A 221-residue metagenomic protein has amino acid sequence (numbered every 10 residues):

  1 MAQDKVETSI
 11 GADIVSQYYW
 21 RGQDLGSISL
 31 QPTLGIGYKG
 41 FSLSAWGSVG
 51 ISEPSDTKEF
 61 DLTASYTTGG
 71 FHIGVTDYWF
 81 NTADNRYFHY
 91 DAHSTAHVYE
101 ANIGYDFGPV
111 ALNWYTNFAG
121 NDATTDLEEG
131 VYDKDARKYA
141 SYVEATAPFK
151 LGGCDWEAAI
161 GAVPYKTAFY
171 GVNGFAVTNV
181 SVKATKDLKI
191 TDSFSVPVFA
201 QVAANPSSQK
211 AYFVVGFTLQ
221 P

Functional and structural regions predicted by a protein language model:
A2-E7, F149-E157, T185-V198: Short loop/turn motifs that connect adjacent beta-strands in outer-membrane beta-barrel proteins
Q3-I36: Outer-membrane beta-barrel initiation region
V6, G26-L30, D56-F60, T95-Y99 (+4 more regions): Residues that define the transmembrane beta-barrel architecture of outer-membrane proteins
I10-Y18, F41-I51, I73-N81, R86 (+3 more regions): Transmembrane beta-strand segments that form the barrel wall of outer-membrane beta-barrel proteins
Y19-L25, S48-P54, N85-S94, A123-A136 (+2 more regions): Outer-membrane beta-barrel domain signature
T33-G35, T63-S65, N102-G104, E144-P148 (+2 more regions): Outer-membrane beta-barrel architecture
D91-T167, Q220: Detector for outer-membrane/organellar transmembrane beta-barrel domains, recognizing the amphipathic beta-strand
V182, L188, Q209-P221: Outer-membrane beta-barrel "beta-signal"
